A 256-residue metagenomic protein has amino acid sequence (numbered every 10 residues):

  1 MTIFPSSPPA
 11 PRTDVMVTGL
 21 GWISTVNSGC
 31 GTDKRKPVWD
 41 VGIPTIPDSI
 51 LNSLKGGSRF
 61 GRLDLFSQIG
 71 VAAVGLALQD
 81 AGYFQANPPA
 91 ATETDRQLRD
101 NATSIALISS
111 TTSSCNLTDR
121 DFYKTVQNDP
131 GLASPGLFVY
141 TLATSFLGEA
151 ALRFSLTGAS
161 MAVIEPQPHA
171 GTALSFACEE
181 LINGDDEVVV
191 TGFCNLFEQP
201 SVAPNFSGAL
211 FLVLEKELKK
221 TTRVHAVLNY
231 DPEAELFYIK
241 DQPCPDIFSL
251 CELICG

Functional and structural regions predicted by a protein language model:
M1-S175, E179-D186, T191-G256: Conserved "HGTGT" condensation-loop signature of ketosynthase/thiolase-family condensing enzymes that catalyze
